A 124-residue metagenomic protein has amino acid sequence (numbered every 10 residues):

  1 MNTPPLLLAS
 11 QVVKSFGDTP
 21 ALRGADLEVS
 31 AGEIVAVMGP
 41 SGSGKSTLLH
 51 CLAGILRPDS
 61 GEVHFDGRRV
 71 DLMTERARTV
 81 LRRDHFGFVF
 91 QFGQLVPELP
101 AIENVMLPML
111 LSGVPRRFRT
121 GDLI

Functional and structural regions predicted by a protein language model:
L7, L22-G24, L81: Conserved structural motif at the start of ABC-family nucleotide-binding domains
V35-A36, F88: Short beta-strand immediately N-terminal to the Walker A/P-loop
M38-P40: The feature captures the beta-strand-to-loop junction immediately N-terminal to the Walker
A53: Helix-to-loop junction immediately C-terminal to a conserved catalytic motif
G61-R69: Conserved ABC transporter NBD signature motif
V70-F86: ABC ATPase NBD coupling module
R76-A77, S112-I124: Short coil-to-helix "N-cap" segments within the ABC nucleotide-binding domain's helical subdomain
L99-P108: Short coil-to-helix segment of the ABC ATPase nucleotide-binding domain corresponding to the Q-loop/switch region
